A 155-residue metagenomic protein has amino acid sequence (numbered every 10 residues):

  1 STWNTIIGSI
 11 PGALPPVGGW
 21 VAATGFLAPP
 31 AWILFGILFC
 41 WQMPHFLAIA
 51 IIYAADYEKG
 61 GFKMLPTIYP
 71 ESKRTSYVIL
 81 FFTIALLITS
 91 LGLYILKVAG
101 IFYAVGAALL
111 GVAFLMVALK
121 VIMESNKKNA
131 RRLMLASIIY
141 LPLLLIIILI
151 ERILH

Functional and structural regions predicted by a protein language model:
S1, Y77, F81-L135: Transmembrane helix-loop-helix
S1-A22: Intramembrane alpha-helical segments
N4, H45, S137: Residue-level signal for inorganic ion chemistry
I6-I10, F35-F39, L80, I84 (+1 more regions): Residue-level signature of the transmembrane alpha-helical core of multi-pass small-molecule transporters
P15-F39, L91-F102, L149-H155: Helix-coil boundary and interhelical linker segments in multi-pass alpha-helical membrane proteins
L38-Q42, A113: Alpha-helical transmembrane segments of multi-pass membrane proteins
Q42-K97: Solvent-exposed interhelical
M134-R152: Final/C-terminal transmembrane alpha-helix of multipass membrane proteins
